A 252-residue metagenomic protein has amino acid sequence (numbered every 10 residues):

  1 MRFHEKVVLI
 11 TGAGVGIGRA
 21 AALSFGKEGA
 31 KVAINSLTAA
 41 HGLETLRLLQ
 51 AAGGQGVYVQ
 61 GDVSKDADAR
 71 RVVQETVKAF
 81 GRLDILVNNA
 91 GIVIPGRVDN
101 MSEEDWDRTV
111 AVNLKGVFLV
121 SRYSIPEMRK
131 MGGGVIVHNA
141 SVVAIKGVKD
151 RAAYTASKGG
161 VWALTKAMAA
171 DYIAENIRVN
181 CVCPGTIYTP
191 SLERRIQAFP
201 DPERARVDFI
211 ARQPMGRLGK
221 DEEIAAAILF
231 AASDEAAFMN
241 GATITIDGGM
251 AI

Functional and structural regions predicted by a protein language model:
R2, F80, F118, R217-I246 (+1 more regions): C-terminal substrate-recognition "lid" of short-chain dehydrogenase/reductases
V7, G12-G16, T38: Conserved glycine-rich cofactor-binding loop
G18, S121, S157, T165: Active-site helix of classical SDR
V87, I173, R178, M239-G241: Short, small/polar-rich loop/turn modules that mediate ligand/substrate recognition or access, typified
R97-V98, S102-V110, F209: Substrate-binding pocket helix/loop in short-chain dehydrogenase/reductase
P126, A170-A174, A237: Alpha-helical segment proximal to the catalytic Tyr-Lys
S141: Residue(s) in the substrate-gating loop at a strand-loop-helix junction that position the organic substrate next
